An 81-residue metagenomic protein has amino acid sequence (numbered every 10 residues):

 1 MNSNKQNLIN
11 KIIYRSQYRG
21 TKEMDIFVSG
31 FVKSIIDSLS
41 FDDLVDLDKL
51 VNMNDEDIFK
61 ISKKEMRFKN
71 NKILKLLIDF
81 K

Functional and structural regions predicted by a protein language model:
N2-K81: Positively charged, polar, low-complexity stretches
